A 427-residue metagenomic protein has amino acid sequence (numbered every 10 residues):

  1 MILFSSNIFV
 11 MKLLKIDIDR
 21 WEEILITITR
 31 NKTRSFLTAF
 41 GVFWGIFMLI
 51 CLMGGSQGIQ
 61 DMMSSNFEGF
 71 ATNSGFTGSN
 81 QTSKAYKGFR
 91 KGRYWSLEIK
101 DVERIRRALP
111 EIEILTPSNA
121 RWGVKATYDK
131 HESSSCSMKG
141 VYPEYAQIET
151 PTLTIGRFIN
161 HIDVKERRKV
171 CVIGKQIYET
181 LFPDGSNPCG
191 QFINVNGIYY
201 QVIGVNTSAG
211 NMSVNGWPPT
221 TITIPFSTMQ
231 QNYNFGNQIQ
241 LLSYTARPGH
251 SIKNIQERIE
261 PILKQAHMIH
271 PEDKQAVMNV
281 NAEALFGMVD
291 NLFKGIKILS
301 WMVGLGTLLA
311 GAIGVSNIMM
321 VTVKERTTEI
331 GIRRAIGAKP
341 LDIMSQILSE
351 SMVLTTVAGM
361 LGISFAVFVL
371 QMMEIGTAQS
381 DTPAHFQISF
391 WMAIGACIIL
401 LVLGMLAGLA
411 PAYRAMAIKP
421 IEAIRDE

Functional and structural regions predicted by a protein language model:
I2-E22: Short, membrane-interfacial amphipathic segments enriched in basic
K12-L14, S83-K91, M212-V214, M268-K274 (+1 more regions): Short helix-coil transition/hinge motifs at the ends and kinks of transmembrane helices, capturing the brief
R20-T29, T33-G41, M48, L52-M53 (+3 more regions): Transmembrane alpha-helical interface segments in multi-pass membrane proteins
I28, A412-E427: Short cytosolic juxtamembrane segments of multi-pass membrane proteins
Q57-S137, E144-Q147, E179-T180, Q230-Q231 (+2 more regions): Hydrophobic, regular-secondary-structure patches
N66, H270-G304: Peri-transmembrane interface segments
K139, E144-I159, K169-H270: Mid-to-C-terminal secondary-structure elements that act as membrane-proximal/extracytoplasmic interface segments
